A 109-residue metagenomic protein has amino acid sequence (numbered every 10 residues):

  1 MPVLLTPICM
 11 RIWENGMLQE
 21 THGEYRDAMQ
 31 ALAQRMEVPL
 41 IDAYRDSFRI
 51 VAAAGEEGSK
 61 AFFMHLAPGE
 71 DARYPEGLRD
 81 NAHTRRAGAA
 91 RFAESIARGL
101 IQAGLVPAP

Functional and structural regions predicted by a protein language model:
P2-L5: Conserved, well-ordered alpha-helix/loop/beta-strand core segments that scaffold catalytic motifs
P7-P109: Catalytic His-Asp segment of secreted/periplasmic serine-dependent ester chemistry enzymes
